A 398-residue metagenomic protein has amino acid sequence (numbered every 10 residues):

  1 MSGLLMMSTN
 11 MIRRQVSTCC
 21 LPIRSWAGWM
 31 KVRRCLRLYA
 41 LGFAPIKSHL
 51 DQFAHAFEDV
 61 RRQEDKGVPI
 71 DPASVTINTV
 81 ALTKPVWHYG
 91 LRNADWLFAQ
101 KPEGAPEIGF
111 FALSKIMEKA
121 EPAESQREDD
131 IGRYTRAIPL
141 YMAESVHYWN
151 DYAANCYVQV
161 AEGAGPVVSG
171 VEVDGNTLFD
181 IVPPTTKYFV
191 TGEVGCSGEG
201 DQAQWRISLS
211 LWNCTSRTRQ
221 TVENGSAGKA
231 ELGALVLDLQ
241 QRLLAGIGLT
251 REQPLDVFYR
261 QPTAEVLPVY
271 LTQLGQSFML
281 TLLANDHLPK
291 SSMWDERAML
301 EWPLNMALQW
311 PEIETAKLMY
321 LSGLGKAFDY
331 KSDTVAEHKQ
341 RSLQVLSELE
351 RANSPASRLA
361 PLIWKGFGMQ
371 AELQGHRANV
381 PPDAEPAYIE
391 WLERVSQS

Functional and structural regions predicted by a protein language model:
M1-I23, A27-V32, L36: Cationic, amphipathic, low-complexity alpha-helical segments enriched in hydrophobics plus arginine/proline
G3-M7, C35-L36, W302, H338-R341 (+1 more regions): Alpha-helical solenoid repeat scaffolds, predominantly canonical TPR units
N10-S17, P311-K317, H338-S342, L349-L359 (+1 more regions): Generic helix N-cap/helix-start motif at coil->alpha-helix transitions
L21-R24, W29, R33, Y39-E103 (+3 more regions): C-terminal/domain-edge helix-coil "capping" segments
E103-G200, Y259-T263: Short beta-strand->alpha-helix linker/helix-N-cap micro-motif that forms a surface specificity/interaction loop
E121-Q126, C196-Q204, L288-S291, Y330-D333: Intrinsically disordered, low-complexity coil segments
G175-I247: Amphipathic beta-strand/beta-sheet edge segments enriched in Tyr/Trp
A378-S398: Extended, charge-rich intrinsically disordered regulatory tails
